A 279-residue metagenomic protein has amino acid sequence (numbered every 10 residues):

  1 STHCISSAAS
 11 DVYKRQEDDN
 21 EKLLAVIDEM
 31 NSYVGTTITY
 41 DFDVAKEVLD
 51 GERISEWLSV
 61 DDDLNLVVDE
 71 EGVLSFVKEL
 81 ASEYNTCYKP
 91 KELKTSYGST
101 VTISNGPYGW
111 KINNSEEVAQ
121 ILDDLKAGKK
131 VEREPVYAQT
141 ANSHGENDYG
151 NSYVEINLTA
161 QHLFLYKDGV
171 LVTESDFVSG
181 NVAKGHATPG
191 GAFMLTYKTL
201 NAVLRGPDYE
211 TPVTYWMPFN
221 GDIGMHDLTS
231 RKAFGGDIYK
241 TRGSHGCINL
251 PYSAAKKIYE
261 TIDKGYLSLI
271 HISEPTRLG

Functional and structural regions predicted by a protein language model:
T2-A9, Y13, I270-G279: Single conserved hydrophobic/aromatic residue that forms the stacking wall/gate of nucleotide- or nucleobase-binding
S7-Y40, S115-N147: Soluble, acidic/polar mature domains that operate outside membranes
L58-V67, I103-I112, Y149-S152, T214 (+1 more regions): Second-shell loop/turn segments in exported
E71-E79, S115, A119, D123 (+2 more regions): Solvent-exposed, polar/charged alpha-helical surfaces in well-ordered, non-transmembrane soluble domains, broadly
L74-S75, A187-T188, A202-S273, R277: Exported/periplasmic cell-wall-interacting domains
S75, S82-T86, P90-I103, W110-K111: Extended, domain-scale alpha-helical bundle/helix-rich regions
N105-G185: Cell wall/extracellular polymer interaction/catalysis modules
D148-G235: Gly/Pro-biased beta-strand-loop elements
